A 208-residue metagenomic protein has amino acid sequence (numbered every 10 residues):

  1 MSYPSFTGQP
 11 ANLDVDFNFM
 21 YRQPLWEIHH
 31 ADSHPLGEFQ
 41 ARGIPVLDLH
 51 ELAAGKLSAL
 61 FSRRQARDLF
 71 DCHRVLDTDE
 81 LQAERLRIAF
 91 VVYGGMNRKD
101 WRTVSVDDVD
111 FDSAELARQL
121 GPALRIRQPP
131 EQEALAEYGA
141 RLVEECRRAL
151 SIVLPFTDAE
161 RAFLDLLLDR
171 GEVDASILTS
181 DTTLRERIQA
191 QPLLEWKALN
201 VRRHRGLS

Functional and structural regions predicted by a protein language model:
M1-S208: Structured mid-to-C-terminal alpha-helical surface segments
